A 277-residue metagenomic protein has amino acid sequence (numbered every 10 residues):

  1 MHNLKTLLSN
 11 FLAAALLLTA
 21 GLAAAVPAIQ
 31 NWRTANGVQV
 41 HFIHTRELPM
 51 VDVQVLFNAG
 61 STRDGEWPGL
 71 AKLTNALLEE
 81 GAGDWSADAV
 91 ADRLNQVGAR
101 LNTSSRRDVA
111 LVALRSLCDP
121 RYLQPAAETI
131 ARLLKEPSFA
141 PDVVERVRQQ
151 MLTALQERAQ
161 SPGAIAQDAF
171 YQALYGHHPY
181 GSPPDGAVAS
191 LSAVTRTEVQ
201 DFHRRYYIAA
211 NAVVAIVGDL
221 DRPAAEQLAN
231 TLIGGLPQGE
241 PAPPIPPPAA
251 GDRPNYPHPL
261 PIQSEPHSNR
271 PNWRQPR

Functional and structural regions predicted by a protein language model:
H2-A15: Bacterial N-terminal signal peptides that target proteins for export
A20-L22: N-terminal signal peptide c-region/cleavage motif recognized by signal peptidases
A24-M50: N- or domain-start disorder-to-order transition segments that initiate the globular core
H41-I43, L48-T74, A87-L134, R148 (+4 more regions): M16 family metallopeptidases and their MPP-like homologs
G81, R158-A209, A229, I262: Scaffold signal of the M16-like zinc-metallopeptidase fold and its non-catalytic homologs
A87, A91-D92, S138-Q156, D221 (+1 more regions): Acidic/histidine-enriched alpha-helical segments
I130-F139, I233-E240: A common structural junction motif
G176, Y180-P184, I208-A209, V213-R277: An aromatic/glycine/proline-enriched structural segment found at the starts of mature extracellular/organellar domains
